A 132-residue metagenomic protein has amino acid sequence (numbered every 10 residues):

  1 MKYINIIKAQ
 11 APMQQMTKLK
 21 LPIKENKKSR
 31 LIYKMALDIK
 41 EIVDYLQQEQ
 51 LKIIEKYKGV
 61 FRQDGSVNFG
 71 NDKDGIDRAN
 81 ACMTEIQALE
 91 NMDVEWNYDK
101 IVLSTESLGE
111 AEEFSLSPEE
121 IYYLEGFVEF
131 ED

Functional and structural regions predicted by a protein language model:
K2-V60: N-terminal interaction modules that seed assembly of large macromolecular complexes
Q47-D132: Low-complexity intrinsically disordered segments
